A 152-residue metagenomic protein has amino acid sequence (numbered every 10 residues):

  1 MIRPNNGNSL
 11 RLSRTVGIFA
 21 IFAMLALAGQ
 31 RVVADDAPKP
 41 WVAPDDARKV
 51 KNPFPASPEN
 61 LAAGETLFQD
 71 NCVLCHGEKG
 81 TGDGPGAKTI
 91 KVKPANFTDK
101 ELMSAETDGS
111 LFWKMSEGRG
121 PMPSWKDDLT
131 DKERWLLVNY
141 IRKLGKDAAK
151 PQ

Functional and structural regions predicted by a protein language model:
M1-L12: N-terminal secretory signal peptides that target proteins for export/translocation
V16-A28: Bacterial N-terminal signal peptides
Q30-A34: Sec/Tat signal peptide C-region and signal peptidase I cleavage site
A37-L67, P151-Q152: Electrostatic cytochrome c docking/interface patches
P58-T81, L111-E117: Sequence/structural segment immediately N-terminal to covalent heme-attachment motifs in c-type and related
T81-G82, D131: Short, non-ligating residues that shape and space the ligands of small metal-coordination modules and catalytic
P85-T89: Short cysteine/histidine-rich zinc-coordinating motifs and their immediately flanking basic loops
I90-L144: Extracytoplasmic electron-transfer domains, predominantly the class I c-type cytochrome c fold
